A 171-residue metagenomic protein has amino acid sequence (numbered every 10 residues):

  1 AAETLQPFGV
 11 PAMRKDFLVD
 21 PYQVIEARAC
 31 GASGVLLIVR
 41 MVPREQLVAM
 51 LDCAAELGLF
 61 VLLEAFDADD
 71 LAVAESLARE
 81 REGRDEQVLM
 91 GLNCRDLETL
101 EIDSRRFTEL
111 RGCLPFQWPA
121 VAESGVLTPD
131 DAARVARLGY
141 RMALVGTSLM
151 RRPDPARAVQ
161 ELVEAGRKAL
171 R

Functional and structural regions predicted by a protein language model:
E3, V10-D20, L37-V39, C53: Glycine- and Gly-Pro-enriched alpha-helical subdomains that act as flexible, kink-prone "lid/hinge" or packing modules
G9-M13, S33-L36, G58-E64, Q87-G91 (+2 more regions): Structural preference for beta-strand elements that scaffold enzyme active sites
F17, R40, F66-A68, N93-L97 (+2 more regions): Active-site beta-loop-alpha junctions enriched in small/polar residues
V19-G31, D67-R81, Q117, V126-V145 (+1 more regions): Catalytic cores of alpha/beta
E26-Q46, E86-T99, L138-V159: Glycine-rich phosphate-binding active-site loops on the catalytic face of alpha/beta enzymes
A74-G112: Glycine/Thr-rich beta-alpha phosphate-binding loop at enzyme active sites
D103-D130, G146: Catalytic alpha/beta core domains of metabolic enzymes, predominantly
E109, C113, A136, R151-R171: C-terminal helical cap(s) of enzyme catalytic domains, especially alpha/beta-barrels
